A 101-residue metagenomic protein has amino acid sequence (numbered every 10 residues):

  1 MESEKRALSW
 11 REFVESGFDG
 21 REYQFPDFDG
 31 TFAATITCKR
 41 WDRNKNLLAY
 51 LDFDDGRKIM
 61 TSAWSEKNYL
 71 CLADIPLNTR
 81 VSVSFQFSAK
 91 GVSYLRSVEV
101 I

Functional and structural regions predicted by a protein language model:
E4-F32: Short boundary/loop segments of OB/S1/cold-shock single-stranded nucleic-acid-binding domains
F25-N46: Structural detector for short beta-strands of small beta-barrel domains
D27-G30, E66-S82: Short nucleic-acid-contacting surface segments enriched for D/E, G, S/T with interspersed K/R
D42, K67-Y69, G91-S93: Catalytic phosphate/metal-binding cores of nucleic-acid and nucleotide-processing enzymes, i.e., regions that mediate
L48-D55: Short, acidic/hydrophobic/Gly-rich beta-strand patch recurrent on exposed beta strands that often constitutes part
R57-W64: A short macromolecule-binding patch
F85-I101: OB-fold/S1-family single-stranded nucleic acid-binding modules
